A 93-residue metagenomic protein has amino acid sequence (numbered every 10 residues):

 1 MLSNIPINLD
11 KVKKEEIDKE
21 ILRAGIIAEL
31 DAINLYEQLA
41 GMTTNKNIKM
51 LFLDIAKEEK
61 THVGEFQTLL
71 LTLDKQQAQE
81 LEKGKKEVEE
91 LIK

Functional and structural regions predicted by a protein language model:
M1-K93: Iron-associated oxidoreductase/ferritin-like identity signal
